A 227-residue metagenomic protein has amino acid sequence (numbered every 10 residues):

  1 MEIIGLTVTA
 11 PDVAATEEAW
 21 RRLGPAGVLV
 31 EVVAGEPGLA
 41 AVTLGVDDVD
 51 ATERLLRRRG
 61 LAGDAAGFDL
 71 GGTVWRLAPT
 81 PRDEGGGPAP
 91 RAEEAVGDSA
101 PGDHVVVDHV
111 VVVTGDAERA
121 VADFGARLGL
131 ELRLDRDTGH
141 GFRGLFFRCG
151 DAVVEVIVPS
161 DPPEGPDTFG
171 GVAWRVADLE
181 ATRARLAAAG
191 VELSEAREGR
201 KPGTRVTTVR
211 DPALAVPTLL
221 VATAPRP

Functional and structural regions predicted by a protein language model:
M1-E17, P37-L44, P81-V121, F169-W174: N-terminal beta-strand motif that seeds the catalytic metal site of vicinal oxygen chelate
M1-G5, E31, D50-V106, D135-E155 (+1 more regions): Vicinal oxygen chelate
V13-E18, V49-L55, L179-R185: Short, conserved charged micro-motifs
T16-L23, L56, A120-G125, L186: Conserved active-site tyrosine of GNAT-family acetyltransferases
E17-A40, R197: Conserved donor-binding loop and adjoining core beta-sheet/short helix segment in diverse acyl/aminoacyl transferases
R21-A26, G60-L61, A126-E131, A189-V191: Conserved acetyl-CoA-binding loop of GNAT-fold acetyltransferases
T114-G165: A mid-sequence, solvent-exposed acidic-amphipathic segment
R148-R200: Glycine/small-residue-rich hydrophobic helix-like segments
